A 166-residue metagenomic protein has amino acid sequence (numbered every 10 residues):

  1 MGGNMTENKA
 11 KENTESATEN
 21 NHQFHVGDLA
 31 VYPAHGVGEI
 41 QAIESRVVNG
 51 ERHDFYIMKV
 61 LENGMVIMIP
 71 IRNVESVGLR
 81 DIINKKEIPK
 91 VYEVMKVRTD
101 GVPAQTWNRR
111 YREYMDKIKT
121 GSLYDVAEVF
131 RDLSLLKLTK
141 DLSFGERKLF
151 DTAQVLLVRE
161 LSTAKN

Functional and structural regions predicted by a protein language model:
G2-V26: Mixed-charge, Lys/Arg-rich low-complexity intrinsically disordered regions
H35, H53-F55, V66: Broad gene-expression machinery/nucleic-acid interaction feature
G38-I40: Conserved hydrophobic positions within beta-strands
A42-E44, V60: A residue-level detector for short acidic-glycine micro-motifs
R46-I57: Short, solvent-exposed secondary-structure boundary/capping segments
I57-K59, N63-R72: A short macromolecule-binding patch
V77-N166: Charge/polar-rich, low-complexity and marginally structured segments
